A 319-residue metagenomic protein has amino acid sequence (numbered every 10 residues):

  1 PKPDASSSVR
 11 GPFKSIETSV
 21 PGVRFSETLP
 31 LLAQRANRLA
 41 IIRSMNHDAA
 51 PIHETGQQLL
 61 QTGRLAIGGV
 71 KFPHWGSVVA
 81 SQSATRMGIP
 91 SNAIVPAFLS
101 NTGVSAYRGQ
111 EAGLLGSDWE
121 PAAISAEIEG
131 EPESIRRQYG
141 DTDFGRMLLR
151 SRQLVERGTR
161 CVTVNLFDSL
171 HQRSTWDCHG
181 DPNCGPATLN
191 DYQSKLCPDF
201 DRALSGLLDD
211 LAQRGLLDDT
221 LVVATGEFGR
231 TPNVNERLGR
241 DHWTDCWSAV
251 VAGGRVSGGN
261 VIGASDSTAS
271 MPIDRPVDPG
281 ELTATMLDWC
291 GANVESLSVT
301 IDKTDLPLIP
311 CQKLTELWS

Functional and structural regions predicted by a protein language model:
P1-S319: Ligand-binding pockets and gating/stacking loops
